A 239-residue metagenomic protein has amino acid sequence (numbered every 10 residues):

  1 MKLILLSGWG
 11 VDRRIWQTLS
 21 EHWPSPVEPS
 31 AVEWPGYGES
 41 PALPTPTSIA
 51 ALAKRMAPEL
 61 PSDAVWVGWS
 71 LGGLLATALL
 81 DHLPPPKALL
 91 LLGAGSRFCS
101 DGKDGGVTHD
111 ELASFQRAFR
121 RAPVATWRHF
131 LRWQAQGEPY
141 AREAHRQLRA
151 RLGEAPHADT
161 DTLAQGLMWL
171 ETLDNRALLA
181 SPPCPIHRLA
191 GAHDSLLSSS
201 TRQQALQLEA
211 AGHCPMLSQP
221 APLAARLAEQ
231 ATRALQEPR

Functional and structural regions predicted by a protein language model:
M1-T45: Conserved HGGG/HGGXW glycine-rich cap/lid loop of the alpha/beta-hydrolase fold
I4-W9, W69, A190-G191: The conserved beta1-alpha1 loop
G68-G72, A76: Gly/Ala-rich beta-loop-alpha elbow adjacent to hydrolase catalytic centers
P85-R121, T162-Q165: Flexible "cap/lid" loop of the alpha/beta hydrolase fold
R121-D174: Conserved alpha/beta-hydrolase catalytic His-Asp/Glu region
S181-P182, R188-A190: Short beta-strand/loop motif that positions the catalytic acidic residue of the alpha/beta-hydrolase fold
G191, S195-T201: Conserved alpha/beta-hydrolase "acid-adjacent" motif
A211-R226: Catalytic histidine-centered segment of alpha/beta-hydrolase-like enzymes
